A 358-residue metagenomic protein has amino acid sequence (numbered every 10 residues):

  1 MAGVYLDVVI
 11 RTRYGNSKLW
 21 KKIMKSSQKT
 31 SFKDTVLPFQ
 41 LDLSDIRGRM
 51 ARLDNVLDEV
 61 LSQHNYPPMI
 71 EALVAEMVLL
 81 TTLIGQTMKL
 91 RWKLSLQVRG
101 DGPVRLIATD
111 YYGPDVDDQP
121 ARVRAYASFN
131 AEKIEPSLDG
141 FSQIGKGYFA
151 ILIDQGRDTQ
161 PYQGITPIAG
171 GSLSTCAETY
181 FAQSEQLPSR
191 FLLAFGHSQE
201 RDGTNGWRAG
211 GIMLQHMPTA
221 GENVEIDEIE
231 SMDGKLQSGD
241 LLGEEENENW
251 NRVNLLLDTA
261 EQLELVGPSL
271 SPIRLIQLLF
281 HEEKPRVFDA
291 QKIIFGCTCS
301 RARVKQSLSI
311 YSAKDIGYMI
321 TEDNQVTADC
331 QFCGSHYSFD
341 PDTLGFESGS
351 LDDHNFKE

Functional and structural regions predicted by a protein language model:
M1-I23: N-terminal amphipathic/basic-hydrophobic helices that include classical n-h-c signal peptides and signal-anchor
V4, N16, K146-Y148, F346 (+1 more regions): Intrinsically disordered, low-complexity regions
L6, R11-T12, S31, D154 (+2 more regions): Alpha-helical protein-protein interaction elements
I23-D289: Interaction interfaces in information-processing and related assembly proteins
L255-E358: Cys/His-clustered metal-coordination modules, chiefly Zn-binding fingers
